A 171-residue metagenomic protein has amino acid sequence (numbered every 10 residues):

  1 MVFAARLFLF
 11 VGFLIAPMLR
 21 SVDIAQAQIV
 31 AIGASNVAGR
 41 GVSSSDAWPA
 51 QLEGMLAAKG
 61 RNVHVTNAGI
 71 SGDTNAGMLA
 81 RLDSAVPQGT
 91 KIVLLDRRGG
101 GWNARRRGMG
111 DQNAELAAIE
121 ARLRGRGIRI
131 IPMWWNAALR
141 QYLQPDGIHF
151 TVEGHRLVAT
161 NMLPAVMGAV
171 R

Functional and structural regions predicted by a protein language model:
M1-F3: N-terminal secretory signal peptides that target proteins for export/translocation
R6, A50-T66, I70-R171: Alpha-helical cap/lid subdomain in secreted, periplasmic, or secretory-pathway luminal O-acyl-processing enzymes
F8-R20: Bacterial N-terminal signal peptides
S21-A27: Boundary at the C-terminal end of the N-terminal hydrophobic targeting segment
Q28-V42: Catalytic nucleophile-elbow at a beta strand-turn-alpha helix junction centered on a G-D-S/GDSL motif, marking
D46-A47: Short Gly/aromatic-enriched secondary-structure transition segments
